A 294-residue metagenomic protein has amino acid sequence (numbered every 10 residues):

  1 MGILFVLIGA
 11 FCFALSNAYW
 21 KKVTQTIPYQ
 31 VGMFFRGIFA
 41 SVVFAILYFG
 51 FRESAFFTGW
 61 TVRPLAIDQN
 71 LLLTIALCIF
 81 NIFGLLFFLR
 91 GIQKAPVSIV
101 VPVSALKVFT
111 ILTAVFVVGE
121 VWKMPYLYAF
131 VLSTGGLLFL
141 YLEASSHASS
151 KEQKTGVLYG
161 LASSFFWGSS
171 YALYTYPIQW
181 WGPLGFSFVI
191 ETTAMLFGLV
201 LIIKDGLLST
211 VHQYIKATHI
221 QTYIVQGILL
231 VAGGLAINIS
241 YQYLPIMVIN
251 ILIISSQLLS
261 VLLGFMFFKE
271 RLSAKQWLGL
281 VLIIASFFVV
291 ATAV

Functional and structural regions predicted by a protein language model:
M1-F13, W20-V31, F35-K94, W122 (+5 more regions): Membrane-interface interhelical linkers
I8, F35-R36, V103-L106, P125-Y128 (+3 more regions): Hydrophobic core positions of alpha-helical segments in small-molecule transporters and transporter systems
A14, A45, C78-F83, V108-T113 (+6 more regions): Hydrophobic/small/kink-forming positions within alpha-helical transmembrane segments of polytopic membrane proteins
A14, I38-V42, F109, T134 (+3 more regions): Small-residue-rich packing faces within the transmembrane alpha-helices of Major Facilitator Superfamily
G32-M33, V100, F186, I249: Juxtamembrane helix-start motifs in multi-pass secondary transporters
F44, T113-A114, M124-A144, K275-V294: Hydrophobic transmembrane alpha-helices of multi-pass small-molecule transport proteins
K107-Y128, L258-W277: C-terminal transmembrane-helix exit sites in multi-pass transporters
Q153-G185: Selected transmembrane alpha-helices and immediately adjacent juxtamembrane segments of polytopic inner-membrane
